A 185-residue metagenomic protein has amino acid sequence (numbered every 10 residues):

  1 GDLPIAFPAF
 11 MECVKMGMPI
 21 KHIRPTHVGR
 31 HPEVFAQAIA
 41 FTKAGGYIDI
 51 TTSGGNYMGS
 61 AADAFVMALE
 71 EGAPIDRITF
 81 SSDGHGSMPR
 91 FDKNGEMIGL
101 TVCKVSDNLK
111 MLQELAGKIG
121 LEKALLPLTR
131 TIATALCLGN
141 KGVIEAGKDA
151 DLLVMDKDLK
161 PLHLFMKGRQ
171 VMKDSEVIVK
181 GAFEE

Functional and structural regions predicted by a protein language model:
G1, S53, L126-P127, E145 (+1 more regions): Proline- and acidic/polar-enriched loop/turn elements at helix boundaries
G1-F91, E96-V102: Active-site core of metal-dependent hydrolases
A6, M58-G59, I132-A133, D151 (+2 more regions): Short secondary-structure boundary/hinge segments and terminal tails
P32, Y57, S87, T134 (+3 more regions): Flexible, glycine-rich phosphate/dinucleotide-binding loops and adjacent beta-alpha linkers at cofactor/substrate
G54-M58, F80-S82, L109-E114, K157 (+1 more regions): Short C-terminal domain-edge/linker segments immediately following a structured domain
E70-A146, L152: His/Asp/Glu-enriched, well-ordered alpha-helical/loop segment that forms or immediately abuts the divalent-metal
I144-E185: C-terminal cap of metal-dependent C-N hydrolases
